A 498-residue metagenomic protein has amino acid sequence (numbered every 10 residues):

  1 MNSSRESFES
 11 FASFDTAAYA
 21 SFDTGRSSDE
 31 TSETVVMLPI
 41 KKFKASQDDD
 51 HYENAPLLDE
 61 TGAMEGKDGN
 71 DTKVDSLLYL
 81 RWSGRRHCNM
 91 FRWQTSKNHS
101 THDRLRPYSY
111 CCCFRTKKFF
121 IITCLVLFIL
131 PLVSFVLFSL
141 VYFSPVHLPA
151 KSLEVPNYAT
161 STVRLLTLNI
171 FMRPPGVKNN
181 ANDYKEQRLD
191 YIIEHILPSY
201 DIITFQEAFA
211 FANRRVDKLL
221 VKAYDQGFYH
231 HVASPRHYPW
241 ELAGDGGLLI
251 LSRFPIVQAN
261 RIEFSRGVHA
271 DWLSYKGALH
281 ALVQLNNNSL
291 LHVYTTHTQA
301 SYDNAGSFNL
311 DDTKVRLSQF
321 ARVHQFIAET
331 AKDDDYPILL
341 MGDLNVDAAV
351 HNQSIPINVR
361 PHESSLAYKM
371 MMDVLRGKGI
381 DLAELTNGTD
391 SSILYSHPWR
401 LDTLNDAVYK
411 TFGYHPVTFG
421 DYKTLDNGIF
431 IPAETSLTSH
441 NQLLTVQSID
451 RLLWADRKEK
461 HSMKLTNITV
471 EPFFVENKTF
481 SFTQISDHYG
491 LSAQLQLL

Functional and structural regions predicted by a protein language model:
M1-D15: PEST-like, low-complexity acidic/proline-rich intrinsically disordered segments, predominantly at protein N-termini
S7, S27-E33, P39-V126, P131-S134 (+3 more regions): Metal-dependent phosphoester-hydrolase catalytic domains
F119, T123, Y142-Y158, K185 (+1 more regions): Structured beta-strand-rich core segments of catalytic domains in phosphoester-bond hydrolases
V136-L137, F143-V177: Mobile, glycine- and charge-enriched loop segments and immediately flanking short secondary-structure elements within
V163-I170, Y191-D217, L251, A281 (+5 more regions): Active-site beta-strand/loop signature of hydrolases that rely on acidic residues for catalysis
L165-D190, H237-E241, H269-D271, S301-V315: Acidic/histidine-rich helix-loop elements that form or flank divalent-metal/phosphate-binding sites at the catalytic
P175-D183, N213-V216, A305-D312, A349-L366: Short, flexible/disordered intra-domain loops and linkers
Y184-I192, F211, R215, A243 (+5 more regions): Soluble or luminal CAZymes and related metallo-dependent hydrolases
